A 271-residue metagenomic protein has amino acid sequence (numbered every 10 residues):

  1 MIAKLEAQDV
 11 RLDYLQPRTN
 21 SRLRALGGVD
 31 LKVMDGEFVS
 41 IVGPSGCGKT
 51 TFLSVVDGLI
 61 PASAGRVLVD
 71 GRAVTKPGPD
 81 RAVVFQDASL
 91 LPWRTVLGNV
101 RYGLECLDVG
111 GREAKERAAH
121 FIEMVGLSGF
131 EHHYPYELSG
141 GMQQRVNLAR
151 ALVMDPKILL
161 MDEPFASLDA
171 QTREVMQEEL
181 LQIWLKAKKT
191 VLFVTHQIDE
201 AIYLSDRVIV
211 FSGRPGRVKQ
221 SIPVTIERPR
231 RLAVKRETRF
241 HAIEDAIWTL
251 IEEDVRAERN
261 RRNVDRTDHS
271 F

Functional and structural regions predicted by a protein language model:
V42-P44: The feature captures the beta-strand-to-loop junction immediately N-terminal to the Walker
D57: Helix-to-loop junction immediately C-terminal to a conserved catalytic motif
G65-P77: Conserved ABC transporter NBD signature motif
V84, L148: Hydrophobic anchor residue at the start of the ABC signature
R94-Y102: Short coil-to-helix segment of the ABC ATPase nucleotide-binding domain corresponding to the Q-loop/switch region
R101, E105, R112-F130, Q182: Conserved ABC ATPase "signature" region
H133-Y136, M154: Conserved signature/switch motifs of ABC ATPase nucleotide-binding domains
L159-D162: Catalytic Walker B motif of ABC-type/P-loop ATPase nucleotide-binding domains
